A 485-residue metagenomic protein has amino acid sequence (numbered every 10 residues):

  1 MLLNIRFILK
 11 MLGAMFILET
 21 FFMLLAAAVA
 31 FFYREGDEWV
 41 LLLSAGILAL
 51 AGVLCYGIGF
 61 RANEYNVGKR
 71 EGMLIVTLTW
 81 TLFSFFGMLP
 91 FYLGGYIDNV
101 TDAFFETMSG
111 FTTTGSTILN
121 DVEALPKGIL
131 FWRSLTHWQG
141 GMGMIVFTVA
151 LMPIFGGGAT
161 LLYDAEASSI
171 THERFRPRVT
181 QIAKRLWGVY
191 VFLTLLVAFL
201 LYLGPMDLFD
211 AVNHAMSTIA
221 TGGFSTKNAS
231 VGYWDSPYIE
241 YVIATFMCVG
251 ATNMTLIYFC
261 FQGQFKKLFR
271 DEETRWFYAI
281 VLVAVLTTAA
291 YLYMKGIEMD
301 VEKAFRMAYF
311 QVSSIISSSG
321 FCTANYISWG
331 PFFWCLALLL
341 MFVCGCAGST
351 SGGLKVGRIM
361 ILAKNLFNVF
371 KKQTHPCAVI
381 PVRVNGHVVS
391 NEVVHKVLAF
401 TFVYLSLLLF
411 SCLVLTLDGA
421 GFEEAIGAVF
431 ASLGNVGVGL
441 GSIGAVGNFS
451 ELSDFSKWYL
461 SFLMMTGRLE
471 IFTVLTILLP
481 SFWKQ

Functional and structural regions predicted by a protein language model:
M1-Q485: Membrane-proximal intracellular helices of multi-pass ion channels
